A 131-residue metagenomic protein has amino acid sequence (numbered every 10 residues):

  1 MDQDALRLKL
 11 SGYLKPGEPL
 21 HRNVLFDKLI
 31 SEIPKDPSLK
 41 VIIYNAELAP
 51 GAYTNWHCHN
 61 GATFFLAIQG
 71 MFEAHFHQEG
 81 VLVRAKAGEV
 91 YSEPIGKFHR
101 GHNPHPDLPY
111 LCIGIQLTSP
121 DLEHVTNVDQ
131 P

Functional and structural regions predicted by a protein language model:
M1-K40, Y91, T126-P131: A short, N-terminal "cap"/entry segment at the start of jelly-roll beta-barrel domains of the cupin/DSBH fold
I42-H59, P94-F98: Conserved short histidine dyad/triad with adjacent acidic residue
W56, A74-H75, E93, H99-P106: Short beta-strand His + acidic residue motifs that chelate non-heme Fe in jelly-roll/DSBH and cupin folds
G61-E79: Glycine- and acidic-residue-biased ligand/ion/polar-headgroup-sensing regions
M71-E73, F98, D121: Structural motif
E79-G96: Short acidic-glycine-tyrosine-enriched beta hairpin
S92, D107-V125: A short hydrophobic beta-strand segment most commonly corresponding to one strand of the jelly-roll/cupin
